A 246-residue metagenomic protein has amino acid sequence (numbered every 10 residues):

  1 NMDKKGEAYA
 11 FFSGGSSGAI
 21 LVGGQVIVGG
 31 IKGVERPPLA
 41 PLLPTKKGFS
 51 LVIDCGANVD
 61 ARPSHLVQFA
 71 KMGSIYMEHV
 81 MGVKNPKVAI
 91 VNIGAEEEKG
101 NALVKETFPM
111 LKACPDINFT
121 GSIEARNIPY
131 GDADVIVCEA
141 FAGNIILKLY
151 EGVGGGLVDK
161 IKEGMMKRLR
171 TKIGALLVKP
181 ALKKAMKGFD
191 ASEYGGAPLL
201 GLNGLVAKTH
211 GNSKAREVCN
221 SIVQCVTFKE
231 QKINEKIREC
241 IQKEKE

Functional and structural regions predicted by a protein language model:
N1-E7, A57-D60, S122-Y130, E193: Glycine-rich oxoanion-binding loops at beta->alpha junctions
N1-R36: N-terminal glycine-rich phosphate/adenylate-binding segment common to multiple enzyme folds
A10-S13, V52-N58, K87-G94, L205-T209: Short glycine-rich or small-residue beta-strand-to-loop segments that form or flank ligand, phosphate, metal/Fe-S
S16-A19, I93-E96, F141-N144, N212: Short glycine-rich anion-binding loops that position phosphate/pyrophosphate groups of nucleotides and phosphorylated
A19-G23, G29, F49, I53 (+2 more regions): Short, well-ordered, mixed-charge alpha-helical segments that flank or form enzyme active sites
Q25-P38, T45-V52, D132-I136, A140-E246: Glycine-rich phosphate/nucleotide-binding loop
P38-S50, H79-V83, V88: Mobile beta-alpha loop/short-helix "lid" or hinge segments that flank ligand
V59-A125, D134-V135, E139, E151: Glycine-rich phosphate/diphosphate-binding loop of Rossmann-like nucleotide-binding domains
